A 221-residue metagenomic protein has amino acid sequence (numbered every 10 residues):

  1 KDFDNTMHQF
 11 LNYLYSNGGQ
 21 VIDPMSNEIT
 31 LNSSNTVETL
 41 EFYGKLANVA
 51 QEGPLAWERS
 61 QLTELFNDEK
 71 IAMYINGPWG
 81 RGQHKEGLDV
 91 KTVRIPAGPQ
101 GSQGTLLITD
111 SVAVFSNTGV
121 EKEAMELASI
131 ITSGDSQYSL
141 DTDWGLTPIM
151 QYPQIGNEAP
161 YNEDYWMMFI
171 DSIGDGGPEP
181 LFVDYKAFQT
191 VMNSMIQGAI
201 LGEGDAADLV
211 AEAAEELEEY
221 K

Functional and structural regions predicted by a protein language model:
K1-I29, N35, I71: Extracytoplasmic/periplasmic solute-binding protein
N5, Q9-N12, N35-K45, W57 (+9 more regions): Extracytoplasmic/secreted proteins, especially bacterial periplasmic and envelope-associated proteins
M25-A56, E86: Glycine-centered hinge/linker elements that transmit conformational signals in sensory and ligand-binding systems
E41, K45-Q51, K85-T147, S194 (+1 more regions): Extracytoplasmic/periplasmic substrate-recognition and gating elements
P54-D68: Short helix-initiation/N-cap motifs at beta->coil->alpha
R59, I75-R81, D110, F169: Beta->alpha turn/N-cap motifs
A72-G77, K91: Paired acidic/hydrophobic, glycine-rich loop segments that form the ligand-binding mouth/hinge of periplasmic-binding
V93, T142-N193, G198: Long, aromatic- and glycine/proline-rich binding clefts that accommodate carbohydrate-like moieties
